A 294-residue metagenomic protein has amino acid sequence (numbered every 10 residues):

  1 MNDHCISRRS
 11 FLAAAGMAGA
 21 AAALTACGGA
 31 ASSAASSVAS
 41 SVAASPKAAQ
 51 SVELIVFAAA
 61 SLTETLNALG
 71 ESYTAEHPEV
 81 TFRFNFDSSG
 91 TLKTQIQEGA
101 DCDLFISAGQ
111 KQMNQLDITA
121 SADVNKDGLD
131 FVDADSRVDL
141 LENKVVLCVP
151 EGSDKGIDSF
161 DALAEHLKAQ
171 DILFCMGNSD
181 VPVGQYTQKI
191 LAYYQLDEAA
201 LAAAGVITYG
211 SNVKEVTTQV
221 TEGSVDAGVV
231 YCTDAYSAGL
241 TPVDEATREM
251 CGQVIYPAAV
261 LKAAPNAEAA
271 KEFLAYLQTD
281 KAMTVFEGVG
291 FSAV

Functional and structural regions predicted by a protein language model:
M1-A26, A34: N-terminal secretory signal peptides
D3, A30-A75, G90, Q97 (+5 more regions): Exported/periplasmic ABC-transporter solute-binding proteins
F11-L12, Q110-M113, I118-T119, L129 (+1 more regions): N-terminal hydrophobic signal/anchor transmembrane helix of membrane proteins
T91, D127-D133: N-terminal post-signal-peptidase region of extra-cytosolic proteins
C102-S107: Periplasmic-binding protein-like
V132-S136, V216: Short, P/G- and charge-enriched loop/turn segments at secondary-structure junctions
